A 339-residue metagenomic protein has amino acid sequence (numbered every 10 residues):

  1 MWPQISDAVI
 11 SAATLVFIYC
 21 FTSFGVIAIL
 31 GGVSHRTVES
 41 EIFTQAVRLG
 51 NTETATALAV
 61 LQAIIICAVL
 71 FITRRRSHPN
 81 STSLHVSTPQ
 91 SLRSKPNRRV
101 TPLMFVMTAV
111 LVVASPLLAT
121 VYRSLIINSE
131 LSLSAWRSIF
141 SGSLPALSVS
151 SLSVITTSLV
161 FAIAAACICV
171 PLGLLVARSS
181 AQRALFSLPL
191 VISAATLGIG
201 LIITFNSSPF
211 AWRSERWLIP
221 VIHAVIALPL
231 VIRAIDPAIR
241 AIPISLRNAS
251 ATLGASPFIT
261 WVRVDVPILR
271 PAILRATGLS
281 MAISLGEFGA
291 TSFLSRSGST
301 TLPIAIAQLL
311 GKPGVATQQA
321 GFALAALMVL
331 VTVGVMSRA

Functional and structural regions predicted by a protein language model:
M1-I66, I239, N248-L253, I259-W261 (+2 more regions): Hydrophobic alpha-helical bundles that form the membrane domains of multi-pass transporters
M1-T22, L103-A114, L188, V225 (+4 more regions): Transmembrane alpha-helices
W2, L58, Q62-R76, L147-A184: Transmembrane alpha-helix signature in integral membrane proteins
V26, T56-S94, V176-S180, D236-S245 (+3 more regions): C-terminal transmembrane helix and the adjacent membrane-cytosol boundary/short C-terminal tail of inner/organellar
I27-C67, R98, S124-L147, T291-A339: Interhelical loop and adjacent transmembrane-helix boundary motif in polytopic membrane transport permeases
I27-S34, S87-S91, I126, L133 (+6 more regions): Membrane-interfacial helix termini and adjacent extracytoplasmic/periplasmic loops of multi-pass transporters
A63, C67-L70, S91-A119, A184: N-terminal signal-anchor/first transmembrane alpha helix
S94-F105, L175-L201, R247: Cytoplasmic-entry segments and transmembrane alpha-helices of multi-pass inner-membrane transporters
